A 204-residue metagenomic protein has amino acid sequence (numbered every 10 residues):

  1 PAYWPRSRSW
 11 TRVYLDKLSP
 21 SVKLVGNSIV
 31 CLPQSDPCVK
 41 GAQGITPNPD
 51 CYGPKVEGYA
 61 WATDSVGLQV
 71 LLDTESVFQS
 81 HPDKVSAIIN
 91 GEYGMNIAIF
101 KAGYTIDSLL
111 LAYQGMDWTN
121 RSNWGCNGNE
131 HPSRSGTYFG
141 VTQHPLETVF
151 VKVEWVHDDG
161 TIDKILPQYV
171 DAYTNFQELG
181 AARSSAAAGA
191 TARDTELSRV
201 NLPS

Functional and structural regions predicted by a protein language model:
P1-S204: ER/Golgi luminal nucleotide-sugar-dependent glycosyltransferases, focusing on the catalytic module
